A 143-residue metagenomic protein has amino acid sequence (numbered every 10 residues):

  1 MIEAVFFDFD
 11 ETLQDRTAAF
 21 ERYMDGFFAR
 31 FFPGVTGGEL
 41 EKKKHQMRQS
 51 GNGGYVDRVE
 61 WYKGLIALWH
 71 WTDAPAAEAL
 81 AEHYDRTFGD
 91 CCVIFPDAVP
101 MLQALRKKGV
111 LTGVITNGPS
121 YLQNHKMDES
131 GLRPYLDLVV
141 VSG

Functional and structural regions predicted by a protein language model:
M1-K42, L68: Active-site neighborhood of HAD-like aspartate-dependent phosphohydrolases
R16, F20, G54, R58 (+1 more regions): Hydrophobic (often cysteine-bearing) scaffold residues that line and stabilize catalytic clefts of nucleotide/cofactor
F20-F28, K44, Y62, A81-F88 (+1 more regions): Hydrophobic alpha-helical core bundles mediating ligand binding, dimerization, or RNAP-core interactions
F32-H45, W69-A81, Y135: Short, surface-exposed acidic
Q49-H83: A metal-dependent, Asp-based hydrolase signature
A77-V93, A98-S130, L138-G143: Substrate-recognition element of Asp-dependent hydrolases with the DxDx(T/V) motif
